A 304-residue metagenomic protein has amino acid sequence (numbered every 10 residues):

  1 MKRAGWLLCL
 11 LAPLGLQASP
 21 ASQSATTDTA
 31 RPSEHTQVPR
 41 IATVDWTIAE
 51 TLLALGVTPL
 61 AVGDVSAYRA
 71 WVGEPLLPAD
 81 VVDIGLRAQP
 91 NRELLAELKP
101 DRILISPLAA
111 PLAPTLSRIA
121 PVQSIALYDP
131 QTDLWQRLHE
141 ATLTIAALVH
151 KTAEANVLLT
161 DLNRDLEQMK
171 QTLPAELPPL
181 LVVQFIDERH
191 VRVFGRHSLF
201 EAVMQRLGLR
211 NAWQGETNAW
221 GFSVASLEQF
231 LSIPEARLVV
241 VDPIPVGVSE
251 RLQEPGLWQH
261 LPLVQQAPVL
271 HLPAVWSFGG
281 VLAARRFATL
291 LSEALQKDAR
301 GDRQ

Functional and structural regions predicted by a protein language model:
M1-L7: N-terminal export leaders
L10-S19: Hydrophobic h-region of N-terminal signal peptides that target proteins for export in Gram-negative bacteria
A18-R31: Cleaved targeting-peptide boundary
V38, D45, A49-L53, R92 (+13 more regions): Extracytoplasmic/secreted envelope proteins and their assembly/folding machinery, especially bacterial periplasmic
P39-R40, E140, R237-Q304: Structured C-terminal subdomain patch of bacterial secreted/periplasmic proteins
R40-L94, L98: A short, structured surface patch at a secondary-structure boundary
G73-D129, M169-H271: Binding-cleft/active-site segments that stabilize strongly anionic ligands or cofactors
R118-I186, W213-Q214, S277, L282-Q304: Extracytoplasmic substrate-binding proteins
